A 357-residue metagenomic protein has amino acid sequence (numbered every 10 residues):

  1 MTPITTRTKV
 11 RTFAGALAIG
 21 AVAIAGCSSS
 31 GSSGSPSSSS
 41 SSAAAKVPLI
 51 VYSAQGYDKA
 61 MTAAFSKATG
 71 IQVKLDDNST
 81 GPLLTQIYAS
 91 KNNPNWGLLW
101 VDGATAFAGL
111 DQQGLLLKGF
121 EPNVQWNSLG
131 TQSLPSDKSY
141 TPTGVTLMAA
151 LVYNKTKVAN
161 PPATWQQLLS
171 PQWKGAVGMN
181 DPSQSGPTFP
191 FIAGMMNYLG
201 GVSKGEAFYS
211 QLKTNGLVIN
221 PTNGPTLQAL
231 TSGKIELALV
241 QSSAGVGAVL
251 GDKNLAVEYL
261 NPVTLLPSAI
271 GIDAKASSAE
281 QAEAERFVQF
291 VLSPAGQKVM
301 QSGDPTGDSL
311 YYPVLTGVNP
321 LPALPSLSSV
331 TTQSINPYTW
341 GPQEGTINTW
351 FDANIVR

Functional and structural regions predicted by a protein language model:
M1-G31: Secretory targeting and sorting signals
C27-S41: Bacterial lipoprotein signal-peptidase II cleavage site
V47-Y57, N78-P82, P94-K234: Extracytoplasmic ligand-binding site segments that recognize negatively charged/polar headgroups
I50-K74, A248: Short, polar/charged alpha-helical segment
T105-G109, T231, E236-N254, D304-P305: A ligand-binding cleft/hinge motif common to bilobed small-molecule-binding domains
L147, A207-L212, G251-A274: Periplasmic-binding protein-like
A150-K157, A193-M196, P267-E280, V299-G303: A bilobed periplasmic-binding-protein/Venus flytrap-type ligand-binding module shared by bacterial periplasmic
D273-S334: Mature extracytoplasmic/periplasmic domains
